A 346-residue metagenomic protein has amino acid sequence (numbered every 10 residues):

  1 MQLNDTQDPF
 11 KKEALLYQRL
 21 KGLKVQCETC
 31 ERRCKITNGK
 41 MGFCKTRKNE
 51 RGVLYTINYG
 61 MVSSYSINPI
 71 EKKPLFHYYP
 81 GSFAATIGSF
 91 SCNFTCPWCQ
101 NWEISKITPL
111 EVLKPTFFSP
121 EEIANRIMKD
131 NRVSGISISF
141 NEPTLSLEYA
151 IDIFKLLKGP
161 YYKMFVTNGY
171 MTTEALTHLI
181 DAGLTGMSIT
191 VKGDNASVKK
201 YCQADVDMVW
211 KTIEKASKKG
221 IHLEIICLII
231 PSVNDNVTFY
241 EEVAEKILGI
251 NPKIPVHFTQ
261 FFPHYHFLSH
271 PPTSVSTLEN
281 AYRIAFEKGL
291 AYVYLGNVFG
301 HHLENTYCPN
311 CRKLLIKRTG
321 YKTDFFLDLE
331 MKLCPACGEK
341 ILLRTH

Functional and structural regions predicted by a protein language model:
M1-N38, V233-H346: Auxiliary Fe-S-binding modules of radical SAM enzymes
Q2-S89, W102-K106, E304, L314-K317 (+1 more regions): N-terminal [4Fe-4S]-dependent radical SAM core
G42, F94, A196: Glycine-centered loop/turn positions within well-structured domains that cap or flank conserved ligand/cofactor-binding
G52-A150: Extended interfacial segments that mediate partner engagement and assembly in macromolecular machines
F117-S276, A281-I284: Conserved AdoMet/S-adenosylmethionine-binding subsite of the radical SAM
